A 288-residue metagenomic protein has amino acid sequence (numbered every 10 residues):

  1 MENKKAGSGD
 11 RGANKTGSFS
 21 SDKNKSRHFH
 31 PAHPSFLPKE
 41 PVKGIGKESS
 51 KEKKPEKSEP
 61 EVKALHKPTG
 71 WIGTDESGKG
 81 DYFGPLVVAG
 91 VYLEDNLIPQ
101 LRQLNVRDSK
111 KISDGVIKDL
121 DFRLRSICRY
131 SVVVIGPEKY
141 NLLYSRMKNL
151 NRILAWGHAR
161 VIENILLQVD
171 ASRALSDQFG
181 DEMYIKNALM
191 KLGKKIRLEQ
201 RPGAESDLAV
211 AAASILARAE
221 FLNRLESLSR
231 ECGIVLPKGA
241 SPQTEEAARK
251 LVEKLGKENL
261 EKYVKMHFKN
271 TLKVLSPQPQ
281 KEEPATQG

Functional and structural regions predicted by a protein language model:
M1-G288: RNase H-like, Mg2+-dependent phosphodiesterase core, and more generally RNA phosphate-backbone-engaging helix-loop
